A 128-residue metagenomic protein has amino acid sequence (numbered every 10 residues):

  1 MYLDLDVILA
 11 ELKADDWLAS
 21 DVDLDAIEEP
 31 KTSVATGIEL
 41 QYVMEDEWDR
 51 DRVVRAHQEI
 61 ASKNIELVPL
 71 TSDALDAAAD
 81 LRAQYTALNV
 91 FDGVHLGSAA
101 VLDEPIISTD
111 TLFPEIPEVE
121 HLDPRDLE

Functional and structural regions predicted by a protein language model:
M1-T32, E45-Q58: Short, well-structured N-terminal submotif of metal-dependent ribonuclease cores
Y2-D4, T32-V34, L88-N89, D110 (+1 more regions): Histidine- and aromatic-rich ligand-binding microenvironments
L5, S72, F91-G93: Conserved glycosyltransferase catalytic-site signature
I8-L9, G37, F113-P114: A generic structural signal for short hydrophobic patches within well-formed alpha-helices
E29-K31, K63-N64, P105: Short loop->beta-strand "edge-of-pocket" segments that line small-molecule binding or catalytic clefts across diverse
N64-Q84: Acidic catalytic patch
E66-L67, L96, A100-E128: Acidic, PIN/NYN-like endoribonuclease modules and their adjacent C-terminal/linker elements
